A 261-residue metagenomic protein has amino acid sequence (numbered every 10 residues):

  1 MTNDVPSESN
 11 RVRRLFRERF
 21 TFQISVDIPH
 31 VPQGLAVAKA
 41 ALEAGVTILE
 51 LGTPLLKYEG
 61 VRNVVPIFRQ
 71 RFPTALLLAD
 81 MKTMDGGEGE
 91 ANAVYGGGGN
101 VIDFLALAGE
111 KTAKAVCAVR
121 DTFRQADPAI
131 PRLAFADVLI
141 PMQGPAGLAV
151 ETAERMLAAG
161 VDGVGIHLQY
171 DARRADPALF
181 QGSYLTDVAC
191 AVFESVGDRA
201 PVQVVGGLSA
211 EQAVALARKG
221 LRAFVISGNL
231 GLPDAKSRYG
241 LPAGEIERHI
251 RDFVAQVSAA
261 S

Functional and structural regions predicted by a protein language model:
T2-L77, T83-G86, M156, L241-H249: Conserved N-terminal beta1-alpha1 strand-loop-helix module at the mouth
R13-L15, L42, V65-F72, V116-A129 (+3 more regions): Surface-exposed amphipathic alpha-helices with a cationic face
F20-V26, L49-L51, L77-M81, I102-F104 (+4 more regions): Hydrophobic faces of well-ordered beta-strands that scaffold small-molecule active sites in alpha/beta enzyme cores
I28-H30, T53-K57, T83-D85, A108 (+4 more regions): Active-site-proximal loop/turn and secondary-structure-junction residues that shape catalytic pockets, frequently
I48-I67, F104, A108-E110, L168-F180 (+1 more regions): Glycine-rich, proline-tolerant flexible connector loops at the mouths of alpha/beta enzymes
G86-A93, G97-C190, S195: Conserved anion-binding
V116, A178-G182, N229-S261: C-terminal helical cap(s) of enzyme catalytic domains, especially alpha/beta-barrels
D162-G231, S237-R238: Active-site/ligand-binding-proximal alpha/beta "capping" segment
